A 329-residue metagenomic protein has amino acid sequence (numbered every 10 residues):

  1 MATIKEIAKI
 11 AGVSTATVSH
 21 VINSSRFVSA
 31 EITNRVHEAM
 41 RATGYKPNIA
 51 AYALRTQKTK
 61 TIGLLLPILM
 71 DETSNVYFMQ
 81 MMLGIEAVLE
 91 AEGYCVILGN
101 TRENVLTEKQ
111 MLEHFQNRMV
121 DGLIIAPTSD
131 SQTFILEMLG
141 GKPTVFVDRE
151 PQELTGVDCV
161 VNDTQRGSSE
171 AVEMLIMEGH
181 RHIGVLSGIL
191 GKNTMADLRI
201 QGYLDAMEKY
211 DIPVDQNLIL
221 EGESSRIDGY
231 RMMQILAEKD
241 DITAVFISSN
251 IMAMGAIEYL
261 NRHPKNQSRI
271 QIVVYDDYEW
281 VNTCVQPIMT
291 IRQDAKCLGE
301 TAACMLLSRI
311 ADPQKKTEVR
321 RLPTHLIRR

Functional and structural regions predicted by a protein language model:
M1-K60: N-terminal helix-turn-helix DNA-binding module of bacterial transcription factors
K46-H114, M119-D121, L204: Amphipathic helical "hinge" segments at domain boundaries
V76-A91, G167-A171, T194-P213, D228 (+3 more regions): Short, solvent-exposed amphipathic alpha-helices that sit in or adjacent to ligand/effector-binding or catalytic
I125-E170, I212, I251, K265 (+1 more regions): Flexible loop/hinge segments that line or gate small-molecule binding clefts
V160-V185, Q201, D205, R226-Q234 (+2 more regions): Hydrophobic alpha-helical segments within soluble ligand-binding/sensing domains
A171-Y210, Q314, E318-R329: An alpha-beta-alpha
Y230-R329: Flexible loop/turn connectors
